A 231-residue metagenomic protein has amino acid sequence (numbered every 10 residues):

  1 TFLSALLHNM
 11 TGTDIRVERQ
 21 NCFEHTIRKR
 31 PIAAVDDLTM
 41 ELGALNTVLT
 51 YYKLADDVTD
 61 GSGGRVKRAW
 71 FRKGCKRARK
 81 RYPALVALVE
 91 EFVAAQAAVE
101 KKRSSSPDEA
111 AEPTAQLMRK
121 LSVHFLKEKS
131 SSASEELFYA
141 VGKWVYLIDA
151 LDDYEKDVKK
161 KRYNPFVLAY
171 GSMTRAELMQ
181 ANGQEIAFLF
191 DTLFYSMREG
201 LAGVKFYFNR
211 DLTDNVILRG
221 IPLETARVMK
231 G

Functional and structural regions predicted by a protein language model:
T1-L137, K143, L147-D191, Y195 (+5 more regions): Acidic catalytic motifs of isoprenoid enzymes
